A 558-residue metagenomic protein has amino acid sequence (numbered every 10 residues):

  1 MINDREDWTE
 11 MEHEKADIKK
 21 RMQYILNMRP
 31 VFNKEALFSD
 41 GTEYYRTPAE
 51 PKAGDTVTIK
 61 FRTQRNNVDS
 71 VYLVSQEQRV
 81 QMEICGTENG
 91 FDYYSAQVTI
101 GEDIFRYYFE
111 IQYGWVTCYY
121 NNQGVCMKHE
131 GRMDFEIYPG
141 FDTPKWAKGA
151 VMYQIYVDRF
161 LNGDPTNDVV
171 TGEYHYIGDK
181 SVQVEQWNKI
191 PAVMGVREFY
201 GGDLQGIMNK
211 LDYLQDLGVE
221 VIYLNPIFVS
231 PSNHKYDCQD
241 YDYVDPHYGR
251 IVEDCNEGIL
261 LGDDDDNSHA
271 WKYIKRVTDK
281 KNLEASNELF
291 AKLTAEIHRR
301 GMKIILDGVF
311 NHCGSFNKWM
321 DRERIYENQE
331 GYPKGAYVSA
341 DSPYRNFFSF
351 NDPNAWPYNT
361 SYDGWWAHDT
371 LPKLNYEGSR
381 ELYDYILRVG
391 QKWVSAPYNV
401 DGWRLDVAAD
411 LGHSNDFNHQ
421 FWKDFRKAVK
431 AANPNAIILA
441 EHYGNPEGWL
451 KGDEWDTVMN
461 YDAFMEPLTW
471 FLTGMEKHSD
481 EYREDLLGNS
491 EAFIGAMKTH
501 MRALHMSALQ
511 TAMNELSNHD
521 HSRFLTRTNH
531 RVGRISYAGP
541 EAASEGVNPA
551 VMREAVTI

Functional and structural regions predicted by a protein language model:
M1-Q154: Glycan-association/targeting regions that enable binding to alpha-glucans and other polysaccharides
E12, G140-K145, M208-E220, T294-H298 (+2 more regions): Short amphipathic alpha-helices and their capping/turn segments at secondary-structure boundaries
V151-Y153, I222-L224, I304-L306, W403 (+3 more regions): Hydrophobic faces of well-ordered beta-strands that scaffold small-molecule active sites in alpha/beta enzyme cores
V157-E220, I227-P397, F425, A431 (+2 more regions): Substrate-binding/active-site clefts of carbohydrate-active enzymes
R197-Y200, K280, Y376-S379, V407-H413 (+1 more regions): Active-site rim elements
G218-E220, H298-M302, Y398-W403, N433-I437 (+2 more regions): Short, well-ordered coil/turn segments that N-cap beta-strands
F310-H312, I386-S414, L516-N518: Active-site groove signature of glycoside hydrolases
F316, Q391, W422, R426-K427 (+1 more regions): Conserved alpha/beta catalytic core and glycan-binding cleft of carbohydrate-active enzymes
